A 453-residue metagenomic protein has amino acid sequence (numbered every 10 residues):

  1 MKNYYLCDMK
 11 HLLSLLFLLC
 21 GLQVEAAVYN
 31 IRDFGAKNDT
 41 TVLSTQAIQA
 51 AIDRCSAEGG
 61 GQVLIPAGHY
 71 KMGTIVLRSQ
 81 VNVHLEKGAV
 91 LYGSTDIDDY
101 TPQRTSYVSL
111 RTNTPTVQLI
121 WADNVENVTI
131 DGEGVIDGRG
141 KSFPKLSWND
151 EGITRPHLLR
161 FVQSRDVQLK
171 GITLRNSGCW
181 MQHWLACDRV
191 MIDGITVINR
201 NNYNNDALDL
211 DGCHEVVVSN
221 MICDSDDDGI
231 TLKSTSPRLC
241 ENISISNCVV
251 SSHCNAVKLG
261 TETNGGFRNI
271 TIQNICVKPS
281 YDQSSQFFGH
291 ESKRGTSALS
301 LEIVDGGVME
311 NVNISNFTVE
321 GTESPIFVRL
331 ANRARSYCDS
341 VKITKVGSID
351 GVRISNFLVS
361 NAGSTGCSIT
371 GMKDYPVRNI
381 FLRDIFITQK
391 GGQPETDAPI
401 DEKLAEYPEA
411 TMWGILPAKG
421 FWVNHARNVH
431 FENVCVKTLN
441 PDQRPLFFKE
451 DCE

Functional and structural regions predicted by a protein language model:
M1-Y29: Bacterial Sec-dependent N-terminal signal peptides
E25-E453: Extracellular/periplasmic carbohydrate-active domains that bind, remodel, or depolymerize complex polysaccharides
